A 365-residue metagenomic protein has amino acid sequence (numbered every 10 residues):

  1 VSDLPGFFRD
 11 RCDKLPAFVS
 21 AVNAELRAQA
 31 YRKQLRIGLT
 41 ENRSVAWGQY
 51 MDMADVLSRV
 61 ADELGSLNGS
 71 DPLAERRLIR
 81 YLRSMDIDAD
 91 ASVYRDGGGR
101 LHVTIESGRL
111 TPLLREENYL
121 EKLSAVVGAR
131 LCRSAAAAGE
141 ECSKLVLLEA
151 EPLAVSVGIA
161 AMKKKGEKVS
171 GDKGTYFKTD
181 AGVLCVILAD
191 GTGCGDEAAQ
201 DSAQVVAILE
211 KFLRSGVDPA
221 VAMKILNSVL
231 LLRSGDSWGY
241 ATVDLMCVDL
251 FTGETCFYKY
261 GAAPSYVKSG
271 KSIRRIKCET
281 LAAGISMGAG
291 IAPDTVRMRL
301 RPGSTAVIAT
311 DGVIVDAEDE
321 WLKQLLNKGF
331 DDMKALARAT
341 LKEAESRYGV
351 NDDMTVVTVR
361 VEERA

Functional and structural regions predicted by a protein language model:
V1-V126, R130: Soluble C-terminal extramembrane regulatory/interaction domains of multi-pass membrane proteins
A24-A28, G98-L101, P152-V155, D180-C185 (+3 more regions): Short hydrophobic/glycine-rich mini-motifs in sensory/regulatory modules that couple input to downstream signaling
G69-G99, N118-E141, A150, A199-G270 (+3 more regions): Catalytic core of PPM/PP2C metal-dependent serine/threonine phosphatase domains
V126, G139-T192, E197, A203-A207 (+2 more regions): N-terminal entry segment of metal-dependent catalytic domains or homologous docking segments
E149-K173, N227-R233, A263-R297, L341-R347: PP2C/PPM family metal-dependent serine/threonine protein phosphatase catalytic domain, recognizing the conserved
D180-G182, L250-T252, R364: Short strand-connecting beta-turns/loops that link adjacent beta-strands
G182-C194, F257-G261, V296-D319: Conserved beta-strand-loop-short alpha-helix elements that form and flank the Mn2+/Mg2+-coordinating active site
G193-S215, L281, M287, S304-N351 (+1 more regions): Active-site-proximal, acidic helix/loop segment immediately C-terminal to a metal-coordinating Asp/Glu
